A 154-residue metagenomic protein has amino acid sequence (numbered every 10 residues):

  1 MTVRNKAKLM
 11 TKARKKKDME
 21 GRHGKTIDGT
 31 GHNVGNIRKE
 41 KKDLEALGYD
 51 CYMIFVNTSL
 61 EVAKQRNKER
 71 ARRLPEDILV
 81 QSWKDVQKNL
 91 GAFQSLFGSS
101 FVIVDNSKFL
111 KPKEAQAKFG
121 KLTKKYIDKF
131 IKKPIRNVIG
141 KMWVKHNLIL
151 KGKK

Functional and structural regions predicted by a protein language model:
M1-T2, F101: Mature, folded catalytic cores of secreted/periplasmic enzymes
T2-C51: Glycine-rich phosphate-binding loop used to anchor ATP phosphates in small-molecule kinases, encompassing both
R4-K12, V34, R38, N57-E61 (+1 more regions): Amphipathic alpha-helical transducer elements in NTP-driven molecular machines
T26, M53-V56, V102-V104: A structural signal for short, well-ordered beta-strand segments and their strand-loop junctions that often border
E45-R66: Conserved phosphate-donor/acceptor-positioning beta-strand/loop module used by diverse small-molecule
E61-K154: Conserved GTP-binding G-domain of TRAFAC-class P-loop NTPases and closely related GTPase folds
